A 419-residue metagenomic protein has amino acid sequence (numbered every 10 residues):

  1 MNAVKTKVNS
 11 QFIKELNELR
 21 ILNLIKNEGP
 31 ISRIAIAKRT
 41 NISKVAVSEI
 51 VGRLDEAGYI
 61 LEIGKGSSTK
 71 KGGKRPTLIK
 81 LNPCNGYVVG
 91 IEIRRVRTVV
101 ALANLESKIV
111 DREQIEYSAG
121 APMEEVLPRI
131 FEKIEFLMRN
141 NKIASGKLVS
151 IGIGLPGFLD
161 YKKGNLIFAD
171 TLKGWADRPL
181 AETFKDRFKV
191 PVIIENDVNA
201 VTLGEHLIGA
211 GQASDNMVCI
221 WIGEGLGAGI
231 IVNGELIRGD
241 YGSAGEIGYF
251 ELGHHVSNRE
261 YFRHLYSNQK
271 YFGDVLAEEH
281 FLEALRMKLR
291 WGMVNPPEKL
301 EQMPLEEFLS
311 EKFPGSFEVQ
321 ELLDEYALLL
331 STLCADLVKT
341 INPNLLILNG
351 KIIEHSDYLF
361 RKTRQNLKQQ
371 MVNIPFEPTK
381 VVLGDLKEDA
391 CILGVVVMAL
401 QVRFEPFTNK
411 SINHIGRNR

Functional and structural regions predicted by a protein language model:
M1-I63, T69-G73, L78-G146, R187-F188 (+1 more regions): ATP-binding/phosphotransfer module of carbohydrate and carboxylate kinases, centering on a glycine-rich
G64, L155-G157, N196-V198, G350 (+1 more regions): A general secondary-structure junction signal
I91, K147-H264, G394, M398-R419: Phosphate-binding/catalytic loop of phosphoryl-transfer enzymes
